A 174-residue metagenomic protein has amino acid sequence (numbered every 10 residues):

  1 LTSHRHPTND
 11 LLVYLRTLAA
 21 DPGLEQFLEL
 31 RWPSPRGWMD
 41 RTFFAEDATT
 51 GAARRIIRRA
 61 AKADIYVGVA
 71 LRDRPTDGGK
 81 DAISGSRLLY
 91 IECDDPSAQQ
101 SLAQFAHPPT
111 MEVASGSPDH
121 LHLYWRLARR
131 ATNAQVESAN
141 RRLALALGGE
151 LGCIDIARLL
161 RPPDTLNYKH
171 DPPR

Functional and structural regions predicted by a protein language model:
L1-L88, A98, L166: DNA replication initiation on ssDNA origins
H4-H6, H107, H120-H122, N140 (+1 more regions): Histidine (H) residue identity feature
A60, V69-F105, L127-R174: DNA replication initiation modules
A103-A114: Active-site palm subdomain of RNA-directed nucleic acid polymerases
E112-H122, L160: Short, conserved phosphate-binding/catalytic loop or strand-edge motifs used in phosphoryl-/nucleotidyl-transfer
